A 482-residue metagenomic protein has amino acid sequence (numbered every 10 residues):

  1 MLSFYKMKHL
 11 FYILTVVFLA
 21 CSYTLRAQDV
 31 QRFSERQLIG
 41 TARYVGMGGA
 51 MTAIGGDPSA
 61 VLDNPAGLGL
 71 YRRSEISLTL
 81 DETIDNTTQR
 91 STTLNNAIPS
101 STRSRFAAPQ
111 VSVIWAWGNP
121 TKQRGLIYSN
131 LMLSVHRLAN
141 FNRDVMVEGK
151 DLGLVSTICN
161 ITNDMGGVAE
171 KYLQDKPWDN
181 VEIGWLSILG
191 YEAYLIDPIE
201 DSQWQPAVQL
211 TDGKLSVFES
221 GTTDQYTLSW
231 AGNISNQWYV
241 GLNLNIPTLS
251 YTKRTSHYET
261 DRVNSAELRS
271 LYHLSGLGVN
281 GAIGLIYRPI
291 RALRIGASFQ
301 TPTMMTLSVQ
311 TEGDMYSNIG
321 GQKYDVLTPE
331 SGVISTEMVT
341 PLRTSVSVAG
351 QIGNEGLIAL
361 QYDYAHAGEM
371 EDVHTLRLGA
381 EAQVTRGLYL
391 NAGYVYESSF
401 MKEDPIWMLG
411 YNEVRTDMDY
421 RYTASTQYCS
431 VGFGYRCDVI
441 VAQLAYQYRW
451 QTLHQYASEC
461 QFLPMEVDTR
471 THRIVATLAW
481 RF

Functional and structural regions predicted by a protein language model:
M1-Q31, F482: Bacterial Sec-dependent N-terminal signal peptides
H9, L68-Y71, F433: Membrane-interface junctions
Q28-I39, Y44, A116-F482: Outer-membrane beta-barrel porins/channels
V30-M51, G69-N86: Transmembrane beta-strand segments of Gram-negative outer membrane beta-barrel proteins
G46-S59, G213-E219: Asp/Glu-centered strand-loop micro-motifs enriched in Gly/Pro and often flanked by an aromatic residue
G55-D63, G69-V145, G149-D151, D224: Outer-membrane beta-barrel translocator/receptor signature
